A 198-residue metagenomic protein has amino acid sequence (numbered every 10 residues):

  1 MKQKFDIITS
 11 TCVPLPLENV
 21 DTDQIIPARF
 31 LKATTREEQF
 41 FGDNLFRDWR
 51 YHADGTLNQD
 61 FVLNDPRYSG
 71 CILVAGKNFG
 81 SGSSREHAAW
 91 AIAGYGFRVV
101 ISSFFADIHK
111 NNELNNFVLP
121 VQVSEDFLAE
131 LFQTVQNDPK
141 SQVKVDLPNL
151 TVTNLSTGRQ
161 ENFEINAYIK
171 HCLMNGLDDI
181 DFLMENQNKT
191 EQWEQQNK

Functional and structural regions predicted by a protein language model:
M1-K198: Cytosolic catalytic domains that perform sulfur/thiol-centered chemistry
